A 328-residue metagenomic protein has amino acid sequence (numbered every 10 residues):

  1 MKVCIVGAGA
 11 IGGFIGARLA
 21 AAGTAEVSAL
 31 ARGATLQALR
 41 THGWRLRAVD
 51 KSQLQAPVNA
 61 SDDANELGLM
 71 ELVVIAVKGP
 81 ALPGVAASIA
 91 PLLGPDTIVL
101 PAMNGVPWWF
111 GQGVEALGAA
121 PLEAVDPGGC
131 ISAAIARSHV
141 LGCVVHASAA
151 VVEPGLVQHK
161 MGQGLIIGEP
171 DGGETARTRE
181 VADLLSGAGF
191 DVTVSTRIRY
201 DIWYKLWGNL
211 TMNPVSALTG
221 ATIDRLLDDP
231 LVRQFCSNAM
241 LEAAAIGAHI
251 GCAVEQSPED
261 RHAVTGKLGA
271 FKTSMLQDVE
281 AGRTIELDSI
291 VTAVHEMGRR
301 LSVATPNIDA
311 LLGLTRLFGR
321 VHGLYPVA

Functional and structural regions predicted by a protein language model:
M1-S52: NAD(P)+-binding Rossmann beta1-loop-alpha1 motif at the extreme N-terminus of oxidoreductases
A10, A31, A86-A87, R177: Flavin (primarily FAD) cofactor-binding/catalytic cores of flavoenzymes
A29-A31, I167, H295: Short internal beta-strands
A38, L92, A133-K205, T211 (+1 more regions): Internal alpha-helical scaffold of NAD(P)-dependent oxidoreductase catalytic cores
Q53-V152: Rossmann-like NAD(P)(H) cofactor-binding subdomain of soluble oxidoreductases
A60, L93, V106-L117, V157-E169 (+2 more regions): Helix-loop-beta segment of a Rossmann-like dinucleotide-binding subdomain
R225, R233-A328: NAD(P)-dependent Rossmann-like dehydrogenase/reductase catalytic/cofactor-binding core
